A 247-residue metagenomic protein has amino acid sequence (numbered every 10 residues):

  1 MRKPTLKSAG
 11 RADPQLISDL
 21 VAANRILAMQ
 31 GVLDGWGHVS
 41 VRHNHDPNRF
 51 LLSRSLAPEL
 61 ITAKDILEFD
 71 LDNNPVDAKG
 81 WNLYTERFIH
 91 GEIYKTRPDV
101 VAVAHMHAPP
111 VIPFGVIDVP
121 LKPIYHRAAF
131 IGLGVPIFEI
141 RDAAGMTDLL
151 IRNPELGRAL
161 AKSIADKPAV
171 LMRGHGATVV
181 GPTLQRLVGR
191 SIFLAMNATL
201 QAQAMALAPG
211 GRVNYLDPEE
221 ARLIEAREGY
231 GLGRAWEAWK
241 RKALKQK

Functional and structural regions predicted by a protein language model:
M1-K247: Glycine-rich flexible loops
